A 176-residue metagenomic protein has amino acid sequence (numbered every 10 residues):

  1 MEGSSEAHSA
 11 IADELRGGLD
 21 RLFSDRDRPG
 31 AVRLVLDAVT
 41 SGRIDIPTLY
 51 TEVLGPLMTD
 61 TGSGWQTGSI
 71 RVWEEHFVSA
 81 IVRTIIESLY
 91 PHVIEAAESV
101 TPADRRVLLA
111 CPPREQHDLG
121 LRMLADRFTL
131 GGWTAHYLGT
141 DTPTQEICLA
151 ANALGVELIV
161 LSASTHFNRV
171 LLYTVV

Functional and structural regions predicted by a protein language model:
M1-S99: Long amphipathic alpha-helical segments
R106-L108: Conserved beta-strand elements of the Class I
A110-P112, S162: Short hydrophobic segments within beta-strands
P113, D118-L119, L138-Q145: A general structural motif
H117-R122, L171: Short glycine/serine/threonine-rich phosphate/pyrophosphate-binding segments that cradle anionic phosphate groups
R122-H136: Short helix-loop-beta junction
T142-V176: Cofactor-cradling patches in redox/metallo enzymes
